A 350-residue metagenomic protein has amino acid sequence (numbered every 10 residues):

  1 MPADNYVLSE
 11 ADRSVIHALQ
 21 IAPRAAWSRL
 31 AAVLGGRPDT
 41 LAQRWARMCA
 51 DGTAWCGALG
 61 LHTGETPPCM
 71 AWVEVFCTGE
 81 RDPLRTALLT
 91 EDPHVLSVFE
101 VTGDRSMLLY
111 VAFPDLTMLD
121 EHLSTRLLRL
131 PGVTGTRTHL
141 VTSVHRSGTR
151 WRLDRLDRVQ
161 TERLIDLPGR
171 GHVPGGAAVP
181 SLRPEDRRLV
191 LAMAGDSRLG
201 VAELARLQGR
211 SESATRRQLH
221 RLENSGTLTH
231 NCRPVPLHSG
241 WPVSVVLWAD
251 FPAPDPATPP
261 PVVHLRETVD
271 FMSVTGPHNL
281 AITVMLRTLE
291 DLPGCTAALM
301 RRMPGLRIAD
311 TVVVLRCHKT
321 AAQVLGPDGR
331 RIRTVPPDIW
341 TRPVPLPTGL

Functional and structural regions predicted by a protein language model:
M1-L350: A compositional/biophysical signature of low hydrophobicity enriched in polar/charged and small residues
